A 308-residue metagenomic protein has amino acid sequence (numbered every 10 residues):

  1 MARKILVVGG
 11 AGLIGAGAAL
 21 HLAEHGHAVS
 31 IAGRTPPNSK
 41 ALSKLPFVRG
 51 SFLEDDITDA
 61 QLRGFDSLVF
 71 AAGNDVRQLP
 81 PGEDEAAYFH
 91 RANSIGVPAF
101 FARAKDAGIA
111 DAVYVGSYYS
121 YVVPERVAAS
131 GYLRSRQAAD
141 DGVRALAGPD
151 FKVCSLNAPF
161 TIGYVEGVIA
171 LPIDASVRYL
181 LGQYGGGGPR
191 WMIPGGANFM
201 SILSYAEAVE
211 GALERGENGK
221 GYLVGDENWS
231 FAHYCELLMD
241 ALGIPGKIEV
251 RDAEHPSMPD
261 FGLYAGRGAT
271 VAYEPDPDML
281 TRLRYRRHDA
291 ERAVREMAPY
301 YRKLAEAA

Functional and structural regions predicted by a protein language model:
I5-H25: N-terminal Rossmann NAD(P)H-binding glycine-rich loop of SDR-like oxidoreductase domains
V8, A32, A71-A72, A112-Y118 (+1 more regions): SDR active-site strand-loop-helix element
S39, L45-I95, Y121-P124: NAD(P)H-binding glycine-rich loop region in Rossmannoid oxidoreductase-like domains and their noncatalytic homologs
A86-S135, C154: Conserved Rossmann-fold NAD(P)-dependent oxidoreductase catalytic core, especially the SDR/UDP-sugar
G116, V143-V168: Conserved beta-loop-beta element that borders a ligand/cofactor-binding pocket
G163-V177, A212-Y222: Glycine/proline-rich active-site loop of Rossmann-fold NAD(P)-dependent oxidoreductases
V177-M200: A conserved pocket-lining segment of Rossmann-fold NAD(P)-dependent short-chain dehydrogenase/reductase
G196, I202-Y264, R284-A308: Mid/C-terminal beta-alpha module of Rossmann-like enzyme folds, strongest in SDR-family dehydrogenases/epimerases
